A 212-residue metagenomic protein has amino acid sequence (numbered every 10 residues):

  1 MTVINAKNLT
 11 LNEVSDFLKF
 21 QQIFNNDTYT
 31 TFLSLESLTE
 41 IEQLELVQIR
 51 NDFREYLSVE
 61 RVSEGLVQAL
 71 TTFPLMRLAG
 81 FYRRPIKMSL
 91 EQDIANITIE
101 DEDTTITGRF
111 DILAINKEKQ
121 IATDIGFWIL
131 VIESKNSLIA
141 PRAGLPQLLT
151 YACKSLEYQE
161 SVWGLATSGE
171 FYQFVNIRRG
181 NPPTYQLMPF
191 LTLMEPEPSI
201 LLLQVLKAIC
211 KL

Functional and structural regions predicted by a protein language model:
T2-V3, V14-L33, S37-S161, I177-L212: A short, conserved, highly charged catalytic patch centered on acidic carboxylates
L165-A166: A short beta-strand->alpha-helix segment at the C-terminal rim of the class III nucleotidyl cyclase catalytic domain
Y172-N176: Short active-site-adjacent structural elements
